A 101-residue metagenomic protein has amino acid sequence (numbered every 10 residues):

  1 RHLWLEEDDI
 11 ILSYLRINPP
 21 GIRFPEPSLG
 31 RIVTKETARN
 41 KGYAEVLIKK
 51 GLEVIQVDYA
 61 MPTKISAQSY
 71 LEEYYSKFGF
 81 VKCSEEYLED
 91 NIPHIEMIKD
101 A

Functional and structural regions predicted by a protein language model:
H2-W4, E86: Residue-level detector of beta-strand face positions
W4, E96-D100: Short, well-ordered beta-strand micro-motif
W4, I10-P20, E26-V33: Conserved beta-strand in the GNAT
P20-L29, R39, Y59-M61, D90-H94: A conserved beta-turn-beta hairpin within the catalytic core of GNAT-like acetyltransferases that forms part
T34, N40-E53: Conserved acetyl-CoA-binding loop-helix of GNAT-fold acetyltransferases
I48, I55-Q68: Conserved GNAT acetyl-CoA-binding A-motif
V54, Y74: Short alpha-helical functional segments enriched in proximate histidine and acidic residues
K64-S66, S76, V81-E96: Conserved catalytic-core motifs of GNAT/GCN5-like acyltransferases
